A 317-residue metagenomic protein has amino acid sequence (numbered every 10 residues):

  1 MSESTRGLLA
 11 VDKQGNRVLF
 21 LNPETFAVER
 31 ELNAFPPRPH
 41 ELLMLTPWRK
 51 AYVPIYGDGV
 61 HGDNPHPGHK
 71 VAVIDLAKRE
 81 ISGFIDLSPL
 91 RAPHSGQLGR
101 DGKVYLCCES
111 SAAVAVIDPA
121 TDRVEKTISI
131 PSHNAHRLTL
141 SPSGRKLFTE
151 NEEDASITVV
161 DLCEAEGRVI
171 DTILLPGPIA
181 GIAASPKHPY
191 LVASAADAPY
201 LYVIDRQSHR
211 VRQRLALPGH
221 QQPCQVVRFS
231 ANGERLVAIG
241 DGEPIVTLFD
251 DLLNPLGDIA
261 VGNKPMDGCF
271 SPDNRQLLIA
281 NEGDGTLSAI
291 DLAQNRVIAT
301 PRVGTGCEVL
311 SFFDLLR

Functional and structural regions predicted by a protein language model:
M1-R317: Predominantly soluble domains enriched in secretory-pathway, periplasmic, or organellar proteins
